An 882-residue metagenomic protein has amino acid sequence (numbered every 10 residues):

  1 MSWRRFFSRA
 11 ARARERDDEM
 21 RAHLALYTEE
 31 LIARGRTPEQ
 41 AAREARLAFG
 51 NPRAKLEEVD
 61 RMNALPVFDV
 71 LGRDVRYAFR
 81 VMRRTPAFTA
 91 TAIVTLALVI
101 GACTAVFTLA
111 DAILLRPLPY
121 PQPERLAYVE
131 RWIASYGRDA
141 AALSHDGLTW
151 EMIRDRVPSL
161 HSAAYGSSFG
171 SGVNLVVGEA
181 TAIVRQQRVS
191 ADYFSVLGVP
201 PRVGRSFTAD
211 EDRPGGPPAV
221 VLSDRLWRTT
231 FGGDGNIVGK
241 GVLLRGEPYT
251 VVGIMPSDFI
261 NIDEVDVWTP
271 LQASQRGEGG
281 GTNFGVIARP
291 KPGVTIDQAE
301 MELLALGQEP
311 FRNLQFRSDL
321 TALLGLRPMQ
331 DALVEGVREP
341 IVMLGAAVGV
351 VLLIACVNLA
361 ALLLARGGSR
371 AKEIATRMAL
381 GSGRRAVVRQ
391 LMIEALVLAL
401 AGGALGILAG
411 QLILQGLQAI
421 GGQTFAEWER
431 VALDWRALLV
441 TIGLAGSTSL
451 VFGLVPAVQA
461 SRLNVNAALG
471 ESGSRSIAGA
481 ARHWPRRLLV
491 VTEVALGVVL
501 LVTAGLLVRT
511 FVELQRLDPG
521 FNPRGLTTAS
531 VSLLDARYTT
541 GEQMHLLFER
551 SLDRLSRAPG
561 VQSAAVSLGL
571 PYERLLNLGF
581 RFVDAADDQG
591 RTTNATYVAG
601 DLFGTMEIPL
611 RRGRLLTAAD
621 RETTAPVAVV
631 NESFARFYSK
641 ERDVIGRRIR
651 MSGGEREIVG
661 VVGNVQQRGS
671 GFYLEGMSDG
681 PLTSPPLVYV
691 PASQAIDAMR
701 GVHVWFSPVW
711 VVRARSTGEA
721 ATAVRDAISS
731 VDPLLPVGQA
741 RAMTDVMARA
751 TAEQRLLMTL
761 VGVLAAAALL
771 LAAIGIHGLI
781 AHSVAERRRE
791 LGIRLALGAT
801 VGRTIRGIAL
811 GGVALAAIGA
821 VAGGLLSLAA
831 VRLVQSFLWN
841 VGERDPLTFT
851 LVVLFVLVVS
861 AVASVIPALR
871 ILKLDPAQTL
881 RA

Functional and structural regions predicted by a protein language model:
M1-V94, R289-K291, R312, N466-A480 (+3 more regions): Negatively charged linear elements and acidic catalytic determinants
F49, G172, R185-D210, G216-V342 (+6 more regions): Mid-to-C-terminal secondary-structure elements that act as membrane-proximal/extracytoplasmic interface segments
E58-A90, M329-V334, L363-R389, I393 (+3 more regions): Alpha-helical transmembrane segments of integral membrane proteins
A87-I113, P117, I354-V357, G403 (+3 more regions): Short, strongly hydrophobic transmembrane alpha-helices
V106-L109, A360, L396-A468, R509-T510 (+1 more regions): Small-residue-rich transmembrane alpha-helices
A110-R125, E130-S135, I260, D266-R276 (+9 more regions): Short juxtamembrane loops and helix-capping segments at transmembrane helix boundaries of multi-pass membrane proteins
L118-G170, T282-I287, E302, R327 (+1 more regions): Membrane-proximal extracellular/periplasmic loop immediately following the first transmembrane helix
A355-A399, I477, I774-A816, A820 (+1 more regions): Interfacial "coupling" helices/loops that link adjacent transmembrane helices in transporter permeases
